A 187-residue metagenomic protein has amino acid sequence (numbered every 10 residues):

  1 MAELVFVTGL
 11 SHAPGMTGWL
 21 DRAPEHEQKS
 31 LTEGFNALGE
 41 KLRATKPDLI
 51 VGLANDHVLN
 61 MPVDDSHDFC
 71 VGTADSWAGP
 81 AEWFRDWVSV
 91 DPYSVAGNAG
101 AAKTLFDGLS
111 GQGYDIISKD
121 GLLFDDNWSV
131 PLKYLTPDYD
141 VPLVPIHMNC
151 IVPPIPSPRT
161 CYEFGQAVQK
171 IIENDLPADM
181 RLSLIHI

Functional and structural regions predicted by a protein language model:
M1-L182: Soluble secreted/lumenal catalytic domains with histidine-centered metal-binding or acid-base catalytic motifs
I185-I187: Conserved small/polar residues in nucleotide/adenosyl-binding loops
